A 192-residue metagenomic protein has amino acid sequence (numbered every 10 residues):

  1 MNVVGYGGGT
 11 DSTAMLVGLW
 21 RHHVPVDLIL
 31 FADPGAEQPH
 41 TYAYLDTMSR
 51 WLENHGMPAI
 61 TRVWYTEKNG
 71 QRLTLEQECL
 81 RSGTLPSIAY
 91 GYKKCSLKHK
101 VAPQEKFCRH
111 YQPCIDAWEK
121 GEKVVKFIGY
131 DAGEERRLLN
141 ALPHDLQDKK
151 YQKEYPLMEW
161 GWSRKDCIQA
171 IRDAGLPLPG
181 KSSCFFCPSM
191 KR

Functional and structural regions predicted by a protein language model:
M1-R192: Nucleotide-activated chemistry modules centered on ATP-dependent adenylation/adenylyltransferase
